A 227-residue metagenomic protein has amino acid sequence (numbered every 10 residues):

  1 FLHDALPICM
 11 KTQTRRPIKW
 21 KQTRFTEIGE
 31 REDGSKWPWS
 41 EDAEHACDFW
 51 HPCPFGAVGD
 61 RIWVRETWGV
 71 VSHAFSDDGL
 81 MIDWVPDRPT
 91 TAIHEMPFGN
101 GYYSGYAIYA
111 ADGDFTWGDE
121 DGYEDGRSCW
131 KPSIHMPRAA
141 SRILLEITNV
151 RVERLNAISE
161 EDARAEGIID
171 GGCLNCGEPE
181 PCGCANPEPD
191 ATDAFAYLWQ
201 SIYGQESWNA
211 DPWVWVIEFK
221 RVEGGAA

Functional and structural regions predicted by a protein language model:
F1-L6: Short, small-residue-biased leader/transition segments that mark boundaries at the very start of proteins
R15-I18: Short hydrophobic alpha-helical segments that form membrane-spanning helices or hydrophobic packing faces of helical
T23-H45: Conserved active-site and SAM-binding loop architecture of S-adenosyl-L-methionine-dependent nucleic-acid
E44-P52: Short alpha-helix capping/helix-loop boundary micro-motifs
C53-A57: Short, well-ordered loop/turn sites that connect or cap secondary structure elements
V58-N186, T192, E206-N209, V222-A226: Conserved, well-structured core segments that form or line functional sites
L198-G224: Short, active-site-adjacent segments that bind or coordinate small-molecule cofactors and metal centers
